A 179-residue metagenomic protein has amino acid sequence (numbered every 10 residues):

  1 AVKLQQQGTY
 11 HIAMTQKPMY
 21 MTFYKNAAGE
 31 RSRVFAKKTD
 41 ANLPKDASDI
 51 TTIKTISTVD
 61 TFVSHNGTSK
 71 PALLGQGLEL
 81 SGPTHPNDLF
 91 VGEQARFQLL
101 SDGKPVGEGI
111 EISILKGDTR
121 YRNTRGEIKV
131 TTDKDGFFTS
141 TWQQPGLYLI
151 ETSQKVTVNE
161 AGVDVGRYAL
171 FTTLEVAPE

Functional and structural regions predicted by a protein language model:
A1-T22, E111-S113, T139-W142: N-terminal secretory/targeting leader peptides
K3, A28-G29, K38, T139-T141 (+1 more regions): Surface-exposed peri-terminal alpha-helical interaction modules
Q16-N26, V156-G162: Short acidic/polar inter-strand loop motif in beta-rich domains
S32-A95, L100-G107, R120-Y121, V165-E179: Beta-strand-rich domain onsets/edges
E108-I110, Y148: Short beta-strand/loop motifs in extracellular/secreted proteins, especially within beta-sandwich accessory domains
E111-K129: Short amphipathic beta-strand segments in non-cytosolic proteins
G126-G146: Glycine-centered loop-to-beta-strand initiation motif
T141-E179: Hydrophilic extracytoplasmic domains
